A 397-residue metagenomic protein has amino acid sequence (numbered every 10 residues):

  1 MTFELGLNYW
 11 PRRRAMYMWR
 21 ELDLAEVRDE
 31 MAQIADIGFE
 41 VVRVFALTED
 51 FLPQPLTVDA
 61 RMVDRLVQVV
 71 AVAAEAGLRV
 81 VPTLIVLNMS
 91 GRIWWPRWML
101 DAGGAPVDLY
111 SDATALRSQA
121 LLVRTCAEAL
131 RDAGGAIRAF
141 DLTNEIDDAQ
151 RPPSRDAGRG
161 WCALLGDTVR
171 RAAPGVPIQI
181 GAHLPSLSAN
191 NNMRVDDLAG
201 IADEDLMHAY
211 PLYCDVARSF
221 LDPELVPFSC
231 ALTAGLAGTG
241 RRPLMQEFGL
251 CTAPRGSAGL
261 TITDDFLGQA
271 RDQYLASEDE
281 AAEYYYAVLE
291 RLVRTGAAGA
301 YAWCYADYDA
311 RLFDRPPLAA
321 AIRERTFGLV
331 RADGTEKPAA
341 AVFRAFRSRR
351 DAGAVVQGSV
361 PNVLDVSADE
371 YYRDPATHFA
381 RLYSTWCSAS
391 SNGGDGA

Functional and structural regions predicted by a protein language model:
M1-A202, G240, D309-L312: Active-site mouth of glycoside hydrolases
M18, M99, Q119, Y284 (+2 more regions): Aromatic-rich peripheral "rim/lid" segments of glycoside hydrolase catalytic domains that contact and position glycan
V63-L66, G158-C162, V226, A281-Y285 (+2 more regions): Amphipathic alpha-helical segments in well-structured domains
P82-I93, G249-G259, G299-L312: Short, solvent-exposed beta-strand-terminating loops
G104-R117, Q269-E283, F327-A332: A short acidic, glycine-rich active-site loop that binds or catalyzes chemistry on phosphate/adenosine moieties
A127-R131, A231-A234, L289: Generic structural signal for well-ordered alpha-helical scaffold segments
G160, L164-G166, A173-F266, V293 (+1 more regions): Glycoside hydrolase catalytic-domain groove-lining segments
A253-Q269, E280, Y284-Y285, L312-A320: Histidine/acidic-residue-rich catalytic or RNA/ligand-binding cores of hydrolases and nuclease-related proteins
